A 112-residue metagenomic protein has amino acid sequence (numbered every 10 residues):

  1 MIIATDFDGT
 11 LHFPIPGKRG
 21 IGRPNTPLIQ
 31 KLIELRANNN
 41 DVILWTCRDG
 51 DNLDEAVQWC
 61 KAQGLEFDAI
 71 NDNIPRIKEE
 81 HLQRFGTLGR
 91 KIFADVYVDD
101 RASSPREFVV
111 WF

Functional and structural regions predicted by a protein language model:
M1-F112: HAD-like aspartate-dependent phosphatase fold
